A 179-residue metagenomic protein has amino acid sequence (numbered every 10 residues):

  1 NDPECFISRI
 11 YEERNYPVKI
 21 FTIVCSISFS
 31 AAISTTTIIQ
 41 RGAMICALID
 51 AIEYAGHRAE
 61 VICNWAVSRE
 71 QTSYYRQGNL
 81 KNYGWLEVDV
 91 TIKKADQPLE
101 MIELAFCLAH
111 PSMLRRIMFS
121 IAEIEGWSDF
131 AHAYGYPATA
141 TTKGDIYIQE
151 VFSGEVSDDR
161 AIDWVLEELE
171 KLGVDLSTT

Functional and structural regions predicted by a protein language model:
N1-I20: Negatively charged sequence features
N1-P3, T37, G56: Proteins with a high burden of low-complexity, intrinsically disordered sequence enriched in S/T/G/P/A and R, requiring
Y16-R41: MIDAS-like acidic motif and immediate structural context at the N-terminus of von Willebrand factor A/I domains
F29-T35, A43, D50-T179: Acidic, glycine-rich A-domain
